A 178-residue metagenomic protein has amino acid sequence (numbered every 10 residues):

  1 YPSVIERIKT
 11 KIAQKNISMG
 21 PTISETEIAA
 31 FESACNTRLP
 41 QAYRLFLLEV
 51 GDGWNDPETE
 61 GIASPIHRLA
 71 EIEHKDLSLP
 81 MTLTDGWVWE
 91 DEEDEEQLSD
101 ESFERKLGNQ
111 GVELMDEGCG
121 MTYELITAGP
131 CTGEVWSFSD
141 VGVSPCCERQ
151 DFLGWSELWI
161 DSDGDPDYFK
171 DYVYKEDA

Functional and structural regions predicted by a protein language model:
Y1, Y43, Y123, Y168 (+1 more regions): Sequence-level detector for tyrosine residue identity
Y1-D116: A surface-exposed partner-binding patch
G53-P57, G61, P130-T132, V141 (+2 more regions): Generic alpha-helical propensity signal that fires on short helical segments and nearby coil/disordered stretches
D56, W89-D91, F138, E157 (+1 more regions): Intrinsic disorder/low-complexity segments enriched in polar/charged and small flexible residues
C119: Short, glycine-/Ser/Thr-/acidic-enriched flexible segments
T122-W155: Segments surrounding the PLD/"HKD" phosphodiesterase catalytic module and close analogs
E148-A178: Long, compositionally biased interface segments
